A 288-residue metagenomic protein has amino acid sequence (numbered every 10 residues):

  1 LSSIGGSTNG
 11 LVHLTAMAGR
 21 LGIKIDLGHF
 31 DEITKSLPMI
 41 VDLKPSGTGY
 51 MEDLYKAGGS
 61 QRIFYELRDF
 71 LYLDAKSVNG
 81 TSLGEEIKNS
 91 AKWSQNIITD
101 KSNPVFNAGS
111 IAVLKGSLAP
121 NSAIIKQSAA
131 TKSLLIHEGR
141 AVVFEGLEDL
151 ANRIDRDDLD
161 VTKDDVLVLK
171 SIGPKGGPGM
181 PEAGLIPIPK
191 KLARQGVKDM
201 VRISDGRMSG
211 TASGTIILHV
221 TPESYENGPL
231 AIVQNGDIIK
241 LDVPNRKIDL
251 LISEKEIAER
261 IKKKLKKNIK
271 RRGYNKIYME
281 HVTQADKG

Functional and structural regions predicted by a protein language model:
L1-E223, G228-G288: Catalytic or ion-coupling anion/metal-binding cores of large enzyme and transporter domains
